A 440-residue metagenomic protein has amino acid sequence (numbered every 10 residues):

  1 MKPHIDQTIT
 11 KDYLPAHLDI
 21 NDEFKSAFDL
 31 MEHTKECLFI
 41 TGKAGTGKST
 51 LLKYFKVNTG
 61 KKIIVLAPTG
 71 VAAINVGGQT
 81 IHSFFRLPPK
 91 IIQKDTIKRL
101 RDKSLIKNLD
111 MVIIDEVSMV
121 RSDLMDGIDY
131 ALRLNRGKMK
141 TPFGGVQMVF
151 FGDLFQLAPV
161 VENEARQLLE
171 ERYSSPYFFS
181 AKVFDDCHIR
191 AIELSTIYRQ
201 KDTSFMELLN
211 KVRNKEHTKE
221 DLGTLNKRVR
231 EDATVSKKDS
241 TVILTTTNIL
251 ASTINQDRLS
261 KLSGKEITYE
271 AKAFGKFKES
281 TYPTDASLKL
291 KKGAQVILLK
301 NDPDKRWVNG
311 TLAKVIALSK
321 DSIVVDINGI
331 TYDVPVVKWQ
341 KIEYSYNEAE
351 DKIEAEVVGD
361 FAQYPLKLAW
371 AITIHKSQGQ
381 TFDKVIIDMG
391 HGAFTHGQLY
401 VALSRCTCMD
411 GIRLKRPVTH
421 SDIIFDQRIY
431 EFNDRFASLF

Functional and structural regions predicted by a protein language model:
M1-F440: Conserved ATP-binding/catalytic motifs of P-loop helicase motor domains
